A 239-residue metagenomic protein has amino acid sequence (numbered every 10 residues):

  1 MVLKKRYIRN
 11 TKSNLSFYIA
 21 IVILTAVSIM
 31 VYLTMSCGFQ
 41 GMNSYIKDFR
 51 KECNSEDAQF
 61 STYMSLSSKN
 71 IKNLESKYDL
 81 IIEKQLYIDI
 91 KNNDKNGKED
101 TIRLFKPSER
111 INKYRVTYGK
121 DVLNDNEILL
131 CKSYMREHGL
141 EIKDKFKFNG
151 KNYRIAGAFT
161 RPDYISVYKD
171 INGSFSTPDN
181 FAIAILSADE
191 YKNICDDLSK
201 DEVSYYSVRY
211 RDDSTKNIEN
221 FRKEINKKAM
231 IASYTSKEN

Functional and structural regions predicted by a protein language model:
M1-N239: Membrane transport/envelope proteins' first extracytoplasmic loop
